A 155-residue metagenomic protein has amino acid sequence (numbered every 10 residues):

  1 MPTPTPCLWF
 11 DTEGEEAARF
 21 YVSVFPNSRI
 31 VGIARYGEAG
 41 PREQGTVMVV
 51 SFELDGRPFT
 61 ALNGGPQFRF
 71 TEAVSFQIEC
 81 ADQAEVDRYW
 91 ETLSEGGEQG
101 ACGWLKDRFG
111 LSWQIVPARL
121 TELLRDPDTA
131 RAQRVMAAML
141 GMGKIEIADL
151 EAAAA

Functional and structural regions predicted by a protein language model:
P2, G40, E72-V74, Q99 (+1 more regions): A charge-rich, low-complexity, intrinsically flexible signal that marks solvent-exposed coils, linkers, repeats
L8-G56: Core segments of cupin and vicinal oxygen chelate
G14, V24, L54-R57, R69-F70 (+2 more regions): Vicinal oxygen chelate
A18-V22, W90-S94, M136, L140: Non-transmembrane alpha-helical segments in soluble domains of secreted/periplasmic/extracellular proteins
R42-M48, F68-F70, R131: A generic structural micro-feature
M48, A61-G64, E98: Conserved, structured core segments of small domains
P127-A155: C-terminal cap/linker of serine protease catalytic domains
